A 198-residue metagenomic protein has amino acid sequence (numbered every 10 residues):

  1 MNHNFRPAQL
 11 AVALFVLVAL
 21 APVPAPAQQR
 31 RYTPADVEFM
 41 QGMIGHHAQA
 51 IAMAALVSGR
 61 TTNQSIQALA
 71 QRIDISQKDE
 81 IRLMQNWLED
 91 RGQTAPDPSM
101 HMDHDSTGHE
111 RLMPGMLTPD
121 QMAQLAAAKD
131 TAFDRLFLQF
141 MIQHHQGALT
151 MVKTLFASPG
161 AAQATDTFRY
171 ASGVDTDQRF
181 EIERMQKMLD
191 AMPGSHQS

Functional and structural regions predicted by a protein language model:
M1-N2, P34: Intrinsically disordered, low-complexity peptide-like regions
N2-V12: Bacterial N-terminal signal peptides that target proteins for export
A11-A21: Bacterial N-terminal signal peptides
A27-S198: All-alpha RGS (Regulator of G-protein Signaling) helical domain and cognate RGS-like helical scaffolds
